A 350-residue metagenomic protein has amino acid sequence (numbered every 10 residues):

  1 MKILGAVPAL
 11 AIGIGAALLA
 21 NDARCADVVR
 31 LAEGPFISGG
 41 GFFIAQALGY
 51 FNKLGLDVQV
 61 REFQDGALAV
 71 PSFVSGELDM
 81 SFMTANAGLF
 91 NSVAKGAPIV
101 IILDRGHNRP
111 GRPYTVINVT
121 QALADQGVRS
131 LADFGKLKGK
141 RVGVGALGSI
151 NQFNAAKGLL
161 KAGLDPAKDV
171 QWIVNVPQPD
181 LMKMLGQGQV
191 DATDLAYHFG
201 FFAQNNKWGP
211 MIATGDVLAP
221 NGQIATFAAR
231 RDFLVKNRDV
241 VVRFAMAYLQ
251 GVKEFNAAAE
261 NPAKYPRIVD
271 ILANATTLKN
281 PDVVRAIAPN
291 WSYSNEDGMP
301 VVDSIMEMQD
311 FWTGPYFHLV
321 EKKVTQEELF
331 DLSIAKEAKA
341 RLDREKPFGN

Functional and structural regions predicted by a protein language model:
M1-G5: Positively charged n-region of N-terminal signal peptides that target proteins for export
V7-A17: Bacterial N-terminal signal peptides
L18-C25: Sec/Tat signal peptide C-region and signal peptidase I cleavage site
C25-N175, D191-Y197, T214, N221: Short, glycine-/small- and polar/acidic-enriched structural segments that line small-molecule recognition paths
G49, G76, G188, K207 (+1 more regions): Short glycine-centered helix-capping/turn motifs at secondary-structure transition points
P179-A275: Pocket-lining segment of extracytoplasmic ligand-binding domains
V235-E321: Secondary-structure end/capping motifs
M306-N350: Conserved C-terminal helix/tail region of periplasmic/extracytoplasmic solute-binding proteins
